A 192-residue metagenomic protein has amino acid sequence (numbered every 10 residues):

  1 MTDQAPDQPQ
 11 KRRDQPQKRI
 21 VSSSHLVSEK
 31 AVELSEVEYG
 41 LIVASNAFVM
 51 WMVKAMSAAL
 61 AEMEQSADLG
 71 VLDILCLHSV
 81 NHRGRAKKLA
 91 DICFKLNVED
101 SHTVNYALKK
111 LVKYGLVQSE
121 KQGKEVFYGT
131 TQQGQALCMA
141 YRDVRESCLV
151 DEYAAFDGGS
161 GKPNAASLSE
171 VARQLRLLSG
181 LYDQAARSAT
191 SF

Functional and structural regions predicted by a protein language model:
M1-A67: N-terminal leader segment of winged-helix/HTH proteins
G40, W51, L75-H78, A136: Pre-recognition alpha-helix immediately N-terminal to the DNA-recognition helix within helix-turn-helix or winged-helix
N46, H78-H82, R142: Short, locally clustered residues in the helix-turn-helix/winged-helix DNA-binding domain
V53-E99: N-terminal helix-turn-helix DNA-binding core of bacterial DNA-binding proteins
S66-G70, N105, K110, G161-K162: Short glycine/proline-centered loop/turn elements that form peptide/ligand docking sites
A86-V126: Canonical helix-turn-helix DNA-binding module
K109-A165: Charged, amphipathic alpha-helical coiled-coil/dimerization segments
A154-F192: Exposed, interaction-prone assembly regions rather than primary DNA-binding/catalytic cores
